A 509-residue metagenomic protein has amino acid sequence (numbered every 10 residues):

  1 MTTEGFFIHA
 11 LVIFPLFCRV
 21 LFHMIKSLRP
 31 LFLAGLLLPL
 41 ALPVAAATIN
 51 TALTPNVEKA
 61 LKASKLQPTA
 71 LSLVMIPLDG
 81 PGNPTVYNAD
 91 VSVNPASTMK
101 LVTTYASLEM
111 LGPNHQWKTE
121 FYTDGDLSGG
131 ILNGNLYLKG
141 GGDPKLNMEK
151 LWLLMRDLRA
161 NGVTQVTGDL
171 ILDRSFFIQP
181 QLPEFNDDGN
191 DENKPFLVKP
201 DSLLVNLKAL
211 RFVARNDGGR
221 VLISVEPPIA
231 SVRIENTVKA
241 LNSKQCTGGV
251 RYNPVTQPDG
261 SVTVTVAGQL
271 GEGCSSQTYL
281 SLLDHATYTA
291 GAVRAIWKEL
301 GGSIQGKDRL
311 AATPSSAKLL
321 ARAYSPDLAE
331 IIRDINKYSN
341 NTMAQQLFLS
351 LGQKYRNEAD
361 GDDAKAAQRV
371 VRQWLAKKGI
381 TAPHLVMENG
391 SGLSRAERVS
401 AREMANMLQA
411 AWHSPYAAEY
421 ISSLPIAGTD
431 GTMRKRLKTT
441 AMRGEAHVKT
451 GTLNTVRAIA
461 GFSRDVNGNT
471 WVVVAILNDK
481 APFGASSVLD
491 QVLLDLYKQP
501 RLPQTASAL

Functional and structural regions predicted by a protein language model:
H23-F32: Bacterial N-terminal signal peptides that target proteins for export
L33-A41: Bacterial N-terminal signal peptides
A46-G80, T85-S92, W152, D157-N161: Beta-lactamase-like hydrolase cores
I49-L61, M110-A382, K498-R501, T505-L509: Conserved serine DD-peptidase/penicillin-binding transpeptidase domain and beta-lactam-recognizing active-site
P84-V86, F348, G352-L509: Small-residue-rich helix-loop
V86-A106, M110: Short active-site loop at a secondary-structure junction that contains or immediately precedes the catalytic residue(s)
